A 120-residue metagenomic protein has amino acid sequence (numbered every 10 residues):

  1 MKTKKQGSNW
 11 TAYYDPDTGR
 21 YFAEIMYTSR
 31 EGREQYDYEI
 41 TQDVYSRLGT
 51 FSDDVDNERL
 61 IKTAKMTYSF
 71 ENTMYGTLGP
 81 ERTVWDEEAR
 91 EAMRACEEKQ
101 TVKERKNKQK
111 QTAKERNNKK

Functional and structural regions predicted by a protein language model:
M1-R30, T67-Y75: Long, compositionally biased stretches
E34-S46: A short, exposed loop/beta-hairpin motif centered on an aromatic-Gly-Thr core
V44-K110, K120: Mixed-charge, Lys/Arg-enriched low-complexity segments
